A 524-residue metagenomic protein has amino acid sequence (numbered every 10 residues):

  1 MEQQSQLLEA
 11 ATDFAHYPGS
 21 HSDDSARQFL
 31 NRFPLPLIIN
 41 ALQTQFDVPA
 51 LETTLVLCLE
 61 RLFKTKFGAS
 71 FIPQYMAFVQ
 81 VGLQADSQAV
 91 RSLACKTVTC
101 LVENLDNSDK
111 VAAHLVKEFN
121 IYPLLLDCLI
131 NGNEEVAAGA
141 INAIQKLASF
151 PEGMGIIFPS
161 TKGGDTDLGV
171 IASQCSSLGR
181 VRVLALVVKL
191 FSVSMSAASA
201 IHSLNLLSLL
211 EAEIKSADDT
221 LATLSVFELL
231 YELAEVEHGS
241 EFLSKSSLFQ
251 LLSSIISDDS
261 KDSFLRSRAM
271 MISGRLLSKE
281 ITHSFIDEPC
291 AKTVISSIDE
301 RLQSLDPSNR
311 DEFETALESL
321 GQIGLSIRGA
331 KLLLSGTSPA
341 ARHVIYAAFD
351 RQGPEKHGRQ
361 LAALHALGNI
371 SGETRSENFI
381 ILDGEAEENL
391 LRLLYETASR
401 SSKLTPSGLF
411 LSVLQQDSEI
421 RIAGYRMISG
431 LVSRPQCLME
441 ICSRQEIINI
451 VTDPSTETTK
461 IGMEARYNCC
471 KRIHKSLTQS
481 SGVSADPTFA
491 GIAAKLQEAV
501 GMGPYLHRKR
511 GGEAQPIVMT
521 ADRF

Functional and structural regions predicted by a protein language model:
M1-Q3, I38-V48, V81-S87, L124-N133 (+9 more regions): Helix-loop junctions that connect tandem helical modules in alpha-solenoid scaffolds
M1-V48, E52-F67, A386, T458-F524: Intrinsically disordered, low-complexity regulatory regions of large eukaryotic scaffold/signaling proteins
L8-D23, N40, T53-F67, Q80-G82 (+11 more regions): Alpha-helical solenoid repeat architecture
F14-S22, A26, P34-L37, A41-F46 (+11 more regions): Long alpha-helical repeat scaffolds
D23-F33, K66-Q74, N107-F119, G153-K162 (+11 more regions): Short, hydrophobic/charged alpha-helical patches characteristic of ARM/HEAT alpha-solenoid repeats and analogous
N31-A41, L57-C58, S70-V81, T97 (+12 more regions): Alpha-helical solenoid scaffolds in eukaryotic proteins
T65-G68, H114, S199, E241 (+9 more regions): Alpha-solenoid helical repeat scaffolds
G132, A137, I141, F150-P151 (+1 more regions): Core solenoid repeat modules with strong leucine/isoleucine-rich periodicity, prominently canonical LRR arrays but also
